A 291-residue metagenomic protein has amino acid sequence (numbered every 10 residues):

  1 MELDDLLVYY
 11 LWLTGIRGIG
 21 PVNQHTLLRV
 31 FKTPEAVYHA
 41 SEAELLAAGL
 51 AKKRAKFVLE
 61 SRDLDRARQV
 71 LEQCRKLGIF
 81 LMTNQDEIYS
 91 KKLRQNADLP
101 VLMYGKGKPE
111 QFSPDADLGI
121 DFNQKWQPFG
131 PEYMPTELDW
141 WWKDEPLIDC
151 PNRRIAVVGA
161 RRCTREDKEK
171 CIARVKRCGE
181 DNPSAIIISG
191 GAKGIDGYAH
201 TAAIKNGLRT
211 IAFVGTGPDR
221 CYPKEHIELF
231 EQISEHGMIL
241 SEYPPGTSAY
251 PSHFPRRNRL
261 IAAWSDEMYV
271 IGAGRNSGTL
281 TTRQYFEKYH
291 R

Functional and structural regions predicted by a protein language model:
M1-D5, Q85-R291: Glycine-biased, small-residue-rich flexible motifs in mid-sequence functional cores and linkers
M1-I88, Q127-M134: Short, small/acidic-rich helices and loops at N termini and domain boundaries of DNA replication/processing enzymes
